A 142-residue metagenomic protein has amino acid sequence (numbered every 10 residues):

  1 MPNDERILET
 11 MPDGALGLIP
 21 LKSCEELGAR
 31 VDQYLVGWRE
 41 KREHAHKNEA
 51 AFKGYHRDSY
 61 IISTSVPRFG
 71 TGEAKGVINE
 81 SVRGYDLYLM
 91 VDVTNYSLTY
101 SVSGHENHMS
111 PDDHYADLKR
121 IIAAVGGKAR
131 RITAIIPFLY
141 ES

Functional and structural regions predicted by a protein language model:
M1-S142: PRPP-associated nucleotide enzymes
